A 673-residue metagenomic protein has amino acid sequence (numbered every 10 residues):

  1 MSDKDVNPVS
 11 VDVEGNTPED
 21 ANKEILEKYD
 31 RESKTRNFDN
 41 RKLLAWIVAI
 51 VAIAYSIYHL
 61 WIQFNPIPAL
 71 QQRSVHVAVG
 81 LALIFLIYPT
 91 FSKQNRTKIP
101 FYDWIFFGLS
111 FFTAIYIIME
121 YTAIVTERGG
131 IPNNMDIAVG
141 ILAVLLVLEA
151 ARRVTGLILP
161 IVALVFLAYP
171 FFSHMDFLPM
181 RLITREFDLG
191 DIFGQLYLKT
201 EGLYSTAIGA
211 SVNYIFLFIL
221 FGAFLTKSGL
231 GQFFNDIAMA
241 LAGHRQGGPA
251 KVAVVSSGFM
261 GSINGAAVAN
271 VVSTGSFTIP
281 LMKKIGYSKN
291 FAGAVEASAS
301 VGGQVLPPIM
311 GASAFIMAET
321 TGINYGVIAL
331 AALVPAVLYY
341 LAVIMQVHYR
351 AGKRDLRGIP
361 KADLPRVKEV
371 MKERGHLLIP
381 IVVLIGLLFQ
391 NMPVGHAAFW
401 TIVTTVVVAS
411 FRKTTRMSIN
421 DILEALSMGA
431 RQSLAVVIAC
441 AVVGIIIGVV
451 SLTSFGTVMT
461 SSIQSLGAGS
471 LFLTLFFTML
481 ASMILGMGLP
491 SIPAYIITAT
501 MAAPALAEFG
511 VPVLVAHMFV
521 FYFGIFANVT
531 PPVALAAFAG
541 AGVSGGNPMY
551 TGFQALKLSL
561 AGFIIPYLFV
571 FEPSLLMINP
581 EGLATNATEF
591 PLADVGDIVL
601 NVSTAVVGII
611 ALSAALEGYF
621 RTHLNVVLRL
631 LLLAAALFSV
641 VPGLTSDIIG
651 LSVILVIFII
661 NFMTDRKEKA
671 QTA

Functional and structural regions predicted by a protein language model:
M1-G130, I137-I141: Conserved, well-structured core domains of diverse proteins
D5-A45, L330-Q432, L535-L637, D665-A673: Long, contiguous bundles of hydrophobic transmembrane helices that form the permeation core of multi-pass
N37, I62-P66, Y88-I99, A123-I124 (+5 more regions): Membrane-water interface regions at transmembrane-helix termini and the short interhelical loops of multi-pass membrane
L70-L81, R128-G140, A331-L338, A398 (+2 more regions): Structural signature of hydrophobic alpha-helical transmembrane segments
N134-A138, E201-Y214, L241-A253, I285-F291 (+5 more regions): Membrane-interfacial loop-to-helix junctions in multi-pass transporters
E149, V154, L164-P179, I183 (+10 more regions): Core transmembrane alpha-helical segments of multi-pass membrane transporters/permeases
G222-T226, S257-A266, S298-Q304, L388 (+4 more regions): Transmembrane alpha-helix interface/packing and boundary motifs in multi-pass membrane proteins, characterized by
N235-G303, I309, S313, G322 (+2 more regions): Hydrophobic transmembrane alpha-helices that form the pore/transport pathway of multi-pass ion and small-solute
